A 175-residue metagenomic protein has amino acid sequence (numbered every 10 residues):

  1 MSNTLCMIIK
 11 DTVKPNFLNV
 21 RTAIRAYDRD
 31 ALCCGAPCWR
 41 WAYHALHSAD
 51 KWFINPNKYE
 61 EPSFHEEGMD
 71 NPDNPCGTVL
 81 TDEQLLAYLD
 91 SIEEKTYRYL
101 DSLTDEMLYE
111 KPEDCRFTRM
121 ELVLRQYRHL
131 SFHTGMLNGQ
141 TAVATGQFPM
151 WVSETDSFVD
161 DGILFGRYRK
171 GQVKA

Functional and structural regions predicted by a protein language model:
M1-T12: Extreme N-terminal tail/first-helix region
S2, A23, G77, D105 (+1 more regions): Intrinsically disordered, low-complexity regions
K10-K14, L18-R21, D28-N71, E113-A175: Short, contiguous alpha-helical
N16-N19, A23, S91, K95: Catalytic-core regions built around general acid/base machinery
I24, W52-N57, L100-L108: Membrane-helix exit/interface motif
N74-E110, M120-F132, M136, K174-A175: Acidic/histidine-rich alpha-helical segments that form the ligand environment of transition-metal centers
